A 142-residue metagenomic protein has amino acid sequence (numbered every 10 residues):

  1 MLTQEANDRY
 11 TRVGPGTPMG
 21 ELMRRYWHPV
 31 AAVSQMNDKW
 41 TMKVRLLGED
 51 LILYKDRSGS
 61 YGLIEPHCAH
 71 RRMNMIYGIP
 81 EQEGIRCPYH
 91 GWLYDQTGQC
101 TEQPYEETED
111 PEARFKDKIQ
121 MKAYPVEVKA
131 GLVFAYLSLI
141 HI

Functional and structural regions predicted by a protein language model:
M1-L51: Zn-dependent metallo-beta-lactamase
A32-L139: Rieske [2Fe-2S] iron-sulfur-binding domain
